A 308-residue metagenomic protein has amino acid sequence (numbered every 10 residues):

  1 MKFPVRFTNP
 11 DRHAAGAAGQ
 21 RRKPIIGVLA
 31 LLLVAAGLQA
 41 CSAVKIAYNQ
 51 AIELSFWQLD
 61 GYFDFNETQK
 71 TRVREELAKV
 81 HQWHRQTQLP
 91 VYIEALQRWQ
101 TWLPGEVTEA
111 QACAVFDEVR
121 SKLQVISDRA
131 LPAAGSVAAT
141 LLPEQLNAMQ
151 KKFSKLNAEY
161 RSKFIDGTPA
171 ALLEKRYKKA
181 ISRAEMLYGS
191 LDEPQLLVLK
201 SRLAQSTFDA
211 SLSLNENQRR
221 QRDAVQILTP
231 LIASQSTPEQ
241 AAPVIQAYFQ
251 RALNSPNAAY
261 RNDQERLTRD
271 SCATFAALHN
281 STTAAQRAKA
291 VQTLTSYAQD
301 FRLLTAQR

Functional and structural regions predicted by a protein language model:
M1-R22: N-terminal secretory signal peptides that target proteins for export/translocation
L38-A40: C-terminal motif of bacterial Sec signal peptides marking the signal peptidase cleavage site
S42-V44: Bacterial signal peptide processing site
N49-H81: Start-of-domain marker
F56-W57, L214-R308: A cross-kingdom marker for long, charged
K70-A78, T87-Q97, L142-A158, A204 (+3 more regions): Extended intrinsically disordered, low-complexity coil regions enriched in Ser, Thr, Gly, Ala and often Pro
L89-K122, A130-A133, Q150-K151: Signal peptide-directed extracytoplasmic domains
A134-N257: Extended amphipathic alpha-helical interaction segments
